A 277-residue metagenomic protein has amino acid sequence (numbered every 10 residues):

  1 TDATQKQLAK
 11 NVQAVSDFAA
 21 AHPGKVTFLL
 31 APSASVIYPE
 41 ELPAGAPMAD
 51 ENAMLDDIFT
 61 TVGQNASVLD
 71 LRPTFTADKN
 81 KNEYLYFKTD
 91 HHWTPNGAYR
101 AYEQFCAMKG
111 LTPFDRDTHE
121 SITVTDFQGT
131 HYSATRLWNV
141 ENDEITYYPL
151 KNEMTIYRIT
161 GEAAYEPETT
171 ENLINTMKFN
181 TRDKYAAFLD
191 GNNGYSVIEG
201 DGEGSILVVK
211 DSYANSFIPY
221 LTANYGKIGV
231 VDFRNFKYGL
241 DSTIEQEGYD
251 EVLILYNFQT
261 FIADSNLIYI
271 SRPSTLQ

Functional and structural regions predicted by a protein language model:
T1-Q277: Extracellular glycan-modifying ectodomains
